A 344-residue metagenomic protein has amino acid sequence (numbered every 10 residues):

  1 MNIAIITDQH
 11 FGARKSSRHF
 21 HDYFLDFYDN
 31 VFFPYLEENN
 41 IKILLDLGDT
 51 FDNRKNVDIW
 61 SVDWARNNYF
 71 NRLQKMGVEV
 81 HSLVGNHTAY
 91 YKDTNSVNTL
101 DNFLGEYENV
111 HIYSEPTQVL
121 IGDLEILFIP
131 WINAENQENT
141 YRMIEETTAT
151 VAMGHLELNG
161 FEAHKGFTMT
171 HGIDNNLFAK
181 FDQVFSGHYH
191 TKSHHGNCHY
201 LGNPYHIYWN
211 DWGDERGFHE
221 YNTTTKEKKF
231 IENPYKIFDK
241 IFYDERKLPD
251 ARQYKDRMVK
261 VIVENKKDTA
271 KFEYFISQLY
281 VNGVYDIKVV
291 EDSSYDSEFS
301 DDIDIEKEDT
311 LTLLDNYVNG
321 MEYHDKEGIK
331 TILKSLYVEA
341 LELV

Functional and structural regions predicted by a protein language model:
N2, Q9, A13-T117, L177-F181: Core catalytic region of metal-dependent phosphoesterases/phosphodiesterases, especially metallo-beta-lactamase-like
N2-I3, I43, L124-E125, T150-V151 (+1 more regions): Structural motif
D8, G48-D49, G85-N86, H155 (+2 more regions): Active-site glycine-centered loops adjacent to acidic/histidine catalytic or metal-binding residues that shape
Q9-F11, M153-N159, D182-S193: Histidine-centered catalytic micro-motifs
L73-M76, M143-T147, N175-K180, R252-K255: Short, conserved loop/helix-junction motifs that constitute active-site signature segments in enzyme catalytic cores
S82, N86-N176, P204: Conserved catalytic scaffold of divalent metal-dependent phosphoesterases
H164-F230: Conserved beta-sheet core of the metallophosphoesterase superfamily
T223-V344: Accessory, non-catalytic peripheral segments of nucleic-acid enzymes
